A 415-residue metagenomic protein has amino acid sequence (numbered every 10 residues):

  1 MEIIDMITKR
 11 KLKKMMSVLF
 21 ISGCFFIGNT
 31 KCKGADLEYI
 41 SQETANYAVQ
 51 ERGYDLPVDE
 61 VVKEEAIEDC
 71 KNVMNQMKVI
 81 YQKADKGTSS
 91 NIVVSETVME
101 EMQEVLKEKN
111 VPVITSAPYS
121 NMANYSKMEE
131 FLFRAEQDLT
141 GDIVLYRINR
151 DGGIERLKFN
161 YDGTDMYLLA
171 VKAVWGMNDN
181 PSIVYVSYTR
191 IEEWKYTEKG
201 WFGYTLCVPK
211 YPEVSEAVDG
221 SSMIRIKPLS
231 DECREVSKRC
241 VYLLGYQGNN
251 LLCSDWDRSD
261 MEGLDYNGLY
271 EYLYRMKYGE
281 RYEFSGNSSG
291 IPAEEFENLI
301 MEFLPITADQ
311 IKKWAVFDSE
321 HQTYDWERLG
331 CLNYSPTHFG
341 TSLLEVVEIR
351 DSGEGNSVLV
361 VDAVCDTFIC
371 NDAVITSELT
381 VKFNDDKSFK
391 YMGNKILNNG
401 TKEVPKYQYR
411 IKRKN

Functional and structural regions predicted by a protein language model:
I3-A35: Sec-dependent N-terminal signal peptides of Gram-positive bacterial secreted proteins and lipoproteins
A35-N415: Mature, Sec-exported extracytoplasmic domains of Gram-positive
